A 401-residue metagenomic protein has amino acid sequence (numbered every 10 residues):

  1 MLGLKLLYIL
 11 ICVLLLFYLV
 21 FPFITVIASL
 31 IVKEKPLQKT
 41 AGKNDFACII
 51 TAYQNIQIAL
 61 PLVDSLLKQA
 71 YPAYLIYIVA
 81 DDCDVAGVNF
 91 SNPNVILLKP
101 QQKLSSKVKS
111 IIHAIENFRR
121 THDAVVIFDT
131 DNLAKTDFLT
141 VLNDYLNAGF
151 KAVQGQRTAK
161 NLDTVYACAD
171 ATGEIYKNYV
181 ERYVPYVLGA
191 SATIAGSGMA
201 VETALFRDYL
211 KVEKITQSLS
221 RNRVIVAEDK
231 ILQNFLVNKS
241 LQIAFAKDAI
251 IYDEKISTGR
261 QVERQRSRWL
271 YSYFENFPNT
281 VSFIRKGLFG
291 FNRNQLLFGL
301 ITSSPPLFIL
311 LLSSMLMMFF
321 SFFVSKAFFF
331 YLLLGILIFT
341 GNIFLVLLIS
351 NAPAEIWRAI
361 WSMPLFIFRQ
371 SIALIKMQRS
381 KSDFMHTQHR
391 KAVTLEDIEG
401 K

Functional and structural regions predicted by a protein language model:
M1-T40, Q370: N-terminal membrane-anchoring/stem segments of glycan-assembly enzymes
I27-A41, I301-K381: Membrane-embedded multi-pass helical conduit in multi-pass membrane proteins, especially envelope-biosynthetic
A41-K43, S197, T203, S382-K401: Short linear elements at protein peripheries
K43-F283, G287: Non-transmembrane catalytic domains and loops of membrane-associated enzymes and transporters that build or traffic
N44-Q57, I367-S382, E396-G400: Cytosolic juxtamembrane regulatory segments of multi-pass membrane proteins
D64-A73, I78, W361-I375, Q388-K401: Alpha-helical membrane-embedding segments and immediately adjacent membrane-interface amphipathic helices
S272-G290, Q370-D383: C-terminal, non-catalytic tails of nucleotide-sugar-dependent glycosyltransferases
L288-L307: Loop-to-transmembrane boundary segments
